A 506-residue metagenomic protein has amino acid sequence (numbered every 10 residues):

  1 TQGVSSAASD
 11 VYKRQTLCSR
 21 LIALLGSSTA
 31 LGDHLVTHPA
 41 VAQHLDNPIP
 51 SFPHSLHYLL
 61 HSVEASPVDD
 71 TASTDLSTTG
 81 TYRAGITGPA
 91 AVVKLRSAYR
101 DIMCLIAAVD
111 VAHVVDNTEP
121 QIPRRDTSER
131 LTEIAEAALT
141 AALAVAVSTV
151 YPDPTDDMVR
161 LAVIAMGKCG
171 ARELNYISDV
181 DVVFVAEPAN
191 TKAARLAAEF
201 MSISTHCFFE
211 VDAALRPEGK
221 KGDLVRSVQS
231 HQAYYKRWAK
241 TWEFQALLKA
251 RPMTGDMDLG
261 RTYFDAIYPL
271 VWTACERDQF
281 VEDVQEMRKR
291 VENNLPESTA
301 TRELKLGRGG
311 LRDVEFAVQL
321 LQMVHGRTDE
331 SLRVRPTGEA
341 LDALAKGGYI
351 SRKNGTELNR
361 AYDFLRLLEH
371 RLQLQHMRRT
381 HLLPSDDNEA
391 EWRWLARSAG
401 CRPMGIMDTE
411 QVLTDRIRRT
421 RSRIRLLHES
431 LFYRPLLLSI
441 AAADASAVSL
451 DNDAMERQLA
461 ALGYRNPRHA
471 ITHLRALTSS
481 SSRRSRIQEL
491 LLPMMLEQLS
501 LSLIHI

Functional and structural regions predicted by a protein language model:
T1, S6-I504: A nucleotide- and high-energy phosphate-metabolite-utilizing enzyme signature
